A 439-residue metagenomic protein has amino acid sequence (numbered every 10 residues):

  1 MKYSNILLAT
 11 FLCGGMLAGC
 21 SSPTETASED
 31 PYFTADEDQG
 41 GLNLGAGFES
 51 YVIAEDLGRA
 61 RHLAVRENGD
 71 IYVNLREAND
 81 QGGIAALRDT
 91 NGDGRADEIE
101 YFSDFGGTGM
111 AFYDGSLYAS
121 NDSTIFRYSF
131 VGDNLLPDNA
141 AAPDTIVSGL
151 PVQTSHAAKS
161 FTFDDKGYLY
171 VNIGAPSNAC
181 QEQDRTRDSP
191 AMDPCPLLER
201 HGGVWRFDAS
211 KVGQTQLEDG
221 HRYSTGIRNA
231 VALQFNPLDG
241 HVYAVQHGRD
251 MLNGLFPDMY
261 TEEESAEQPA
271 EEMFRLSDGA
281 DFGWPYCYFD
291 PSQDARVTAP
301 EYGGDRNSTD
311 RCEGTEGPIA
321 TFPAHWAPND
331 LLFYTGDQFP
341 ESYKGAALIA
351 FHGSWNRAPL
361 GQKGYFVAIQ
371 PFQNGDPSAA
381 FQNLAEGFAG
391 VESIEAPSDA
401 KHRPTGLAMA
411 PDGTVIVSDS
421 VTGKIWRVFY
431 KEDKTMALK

Functional and structural regions predicted by a protein language model:
L17-G19: C-terminal motif of bacterial Sec signal peptides marking the signal peptidase cleavage site
E25-A46, A158, A175-E218, T225-N229 (+4 more regions): Beta-propeller domain segments
F33-E37, Y51-R76, D80, A327-F333 (+1 more regions): Beta-strand-rich domains and repeat architectures in extracellular enzymes and scaffolds, especially beta-propellers
I53-L57, E100-F105, I146-Q153, H221-G226 (+3 more regions): Surface loop/turn motifs at the tips and blade-to-blade linkers of beta-strand repeat domains
L63, M110, F161, A230-L233 (+2 more regions): Hydrophobic core register within WD40 beta-propeller blades
D70-N74, S116-A119, Y168-N172, H241-V245 (+2 more regions): Conserved beta-propeller blade signature
R76-A78, D122-T124, F130, G174-P176 (+4 more regions): Short loop/turn segments immediately following the C-termini of beta-strands
E98, G107, Y113, S123-D164 (+1 more regions): Asp-box/WD-like beta-propeller blade repeats and closely related beta-sheet repeat scaffolds
